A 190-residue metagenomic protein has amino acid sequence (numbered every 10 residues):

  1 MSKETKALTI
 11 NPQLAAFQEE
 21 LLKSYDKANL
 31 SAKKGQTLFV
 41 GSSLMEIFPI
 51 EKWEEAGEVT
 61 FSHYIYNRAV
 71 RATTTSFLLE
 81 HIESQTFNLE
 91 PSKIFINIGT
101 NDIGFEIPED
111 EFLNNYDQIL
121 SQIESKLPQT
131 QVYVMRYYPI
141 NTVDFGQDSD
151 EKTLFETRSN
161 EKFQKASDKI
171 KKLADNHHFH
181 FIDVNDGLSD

Functional and structural regions predicted by a protein language model:
S2-E90: Serine-esterase "nucleophile elbow" of acetyl-processing enzymes
F39, I96, V134-R136: Structural beta-sheet core signal
E46-E54, T75-N114, P139-F145: Oxyanion-hole/transition-state-stabilizing segment in secreted/luminal serine hydrolases and related acyltransferases
T86, L120, E124-S125, K171: N-terminal cationic-hydrophobic initiation segments that often serve targeting/anchoring roles
Y116-S121, S167: Generic structural signal for well-ordered alpha-helices, preferentially at hydrophobic/aromatic core positions
L127-Q131: A short helix->loop->beta-strand "cap" motif at the edges of active sites that frequently abuts
Y137-P139, G187: Active-site beta-loop-alpha junctions enriched in small/polar residues
D144-V184: Substrate-gating cap/lid alpha-helix
